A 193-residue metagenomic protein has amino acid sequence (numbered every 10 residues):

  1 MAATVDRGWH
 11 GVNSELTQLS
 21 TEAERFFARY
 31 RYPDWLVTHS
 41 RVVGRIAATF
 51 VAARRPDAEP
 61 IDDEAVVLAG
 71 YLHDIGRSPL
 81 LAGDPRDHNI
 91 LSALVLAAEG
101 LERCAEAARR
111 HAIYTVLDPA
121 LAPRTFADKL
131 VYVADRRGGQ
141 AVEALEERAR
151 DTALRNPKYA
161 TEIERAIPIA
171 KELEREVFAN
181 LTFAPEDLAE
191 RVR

Functional and structural regions predicted by a protein language model:
M1-A2, D84: Long, acidic, intrinsically disordered low-complexity segments
A2-S14, R29-I61, L72, L101-E102 (+1 more regions): Divalent metal-dependent phosphate-bond-processing catalytic cores, especially two-metal-ion Mg2+/Mn2+ enzymes that act
N13-T21, L68: Acidic-glycine-rich active-site phosphate/pyrophosphate-binding loop
L19-A23, E64, T152: Short linear sequence motifs
A23, C104-A105: Hydrophobic side chains within well-formed alpha-helices
E24-A28, A48, S92-A97: Amphipathic alpha-helical segments within well-ordered protein domains
V43, P60-E99, A105-T115: His-Asp-centered metal-binding catalytic motifs of divalent-metal-dependent phosphohydrolases/nucleases
